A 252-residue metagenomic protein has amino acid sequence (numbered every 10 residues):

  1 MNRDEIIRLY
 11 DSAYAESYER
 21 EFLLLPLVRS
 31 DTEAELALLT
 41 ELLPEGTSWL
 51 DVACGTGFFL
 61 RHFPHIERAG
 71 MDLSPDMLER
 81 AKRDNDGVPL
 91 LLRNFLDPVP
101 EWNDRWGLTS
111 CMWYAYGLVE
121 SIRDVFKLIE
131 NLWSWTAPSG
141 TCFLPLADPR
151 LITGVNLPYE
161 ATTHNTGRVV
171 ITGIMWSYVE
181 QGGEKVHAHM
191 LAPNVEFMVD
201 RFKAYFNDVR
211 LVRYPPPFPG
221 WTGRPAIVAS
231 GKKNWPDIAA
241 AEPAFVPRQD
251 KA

Functional and structural regions predicted by a protein language model:
M1-L43: Conserved class I S-adenosyl-L-methionine
G46-G55: Conserved class I S-adenosyl-L-methionine
G55-P98: Class I SAM-dependent methyltransferase SAM/SAH-binding core
P100-T109: A short acidic, Gly/Pro-enriched loop at the edge of an enzyme's catalytic core that lines a small-molecule cofactor
L108-R123: A short SAM/SAH-binding and catalytic strip from SAM-dependent methyltransferases
F126-P138: A short glycine-rich, Lys/Arg-flanked "PGG" loop and its adjoining helix->strand segment in the class I
F143-F202, P217: SAM-dependent methyltransferase
N207-P217: Conserved S-adenosyl-L-methionine
